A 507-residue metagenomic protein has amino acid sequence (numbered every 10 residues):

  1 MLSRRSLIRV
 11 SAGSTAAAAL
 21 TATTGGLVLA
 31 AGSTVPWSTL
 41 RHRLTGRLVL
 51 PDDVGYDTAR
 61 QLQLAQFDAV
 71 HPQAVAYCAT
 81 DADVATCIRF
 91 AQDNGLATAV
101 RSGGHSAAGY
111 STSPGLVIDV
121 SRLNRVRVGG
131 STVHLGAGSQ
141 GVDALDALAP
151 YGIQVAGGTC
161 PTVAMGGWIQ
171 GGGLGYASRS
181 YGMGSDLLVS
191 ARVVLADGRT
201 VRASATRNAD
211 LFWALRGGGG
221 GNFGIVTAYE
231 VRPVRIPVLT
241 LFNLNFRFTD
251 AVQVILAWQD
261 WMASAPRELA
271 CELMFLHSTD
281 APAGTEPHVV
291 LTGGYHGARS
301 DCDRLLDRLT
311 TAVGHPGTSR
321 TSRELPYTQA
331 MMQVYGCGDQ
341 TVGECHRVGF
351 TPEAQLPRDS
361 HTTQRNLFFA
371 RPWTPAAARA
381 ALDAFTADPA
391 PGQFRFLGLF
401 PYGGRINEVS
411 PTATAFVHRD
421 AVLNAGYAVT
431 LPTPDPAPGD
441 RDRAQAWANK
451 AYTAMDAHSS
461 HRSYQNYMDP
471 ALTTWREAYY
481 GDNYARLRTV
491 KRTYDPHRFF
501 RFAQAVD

Functional and structural regions predicted by a protein language model:
L2-D507: Soluble FAD-dependent oxygen oxidases
